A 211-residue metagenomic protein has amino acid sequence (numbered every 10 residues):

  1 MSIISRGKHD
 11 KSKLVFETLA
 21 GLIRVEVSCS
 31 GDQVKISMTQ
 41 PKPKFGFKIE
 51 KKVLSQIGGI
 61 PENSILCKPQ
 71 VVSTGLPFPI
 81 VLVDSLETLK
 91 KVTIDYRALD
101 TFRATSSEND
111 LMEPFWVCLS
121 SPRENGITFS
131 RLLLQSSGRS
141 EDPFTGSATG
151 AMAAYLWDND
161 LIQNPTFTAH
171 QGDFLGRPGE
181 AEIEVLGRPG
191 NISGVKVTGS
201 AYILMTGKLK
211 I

Functional and structural regions predicted by a protein language model:
M1-I211: Active-site proximal loop and beta-alpha junction motif in alpha/beta enzyme cores
